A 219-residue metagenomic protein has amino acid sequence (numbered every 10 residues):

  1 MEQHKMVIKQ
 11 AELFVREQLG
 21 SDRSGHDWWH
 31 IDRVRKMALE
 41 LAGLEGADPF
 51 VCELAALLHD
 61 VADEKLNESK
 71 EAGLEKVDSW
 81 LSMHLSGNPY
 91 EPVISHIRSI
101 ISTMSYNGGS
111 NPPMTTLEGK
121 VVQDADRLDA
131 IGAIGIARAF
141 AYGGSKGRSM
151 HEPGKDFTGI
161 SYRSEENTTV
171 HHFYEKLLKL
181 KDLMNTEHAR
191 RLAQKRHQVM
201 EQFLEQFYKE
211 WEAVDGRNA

Functional and structural regions predicted by a protein language model:
E2-Q3, L19-W28, D32-E45, L58 (+2 more regions): Divalent metal-dependent phosphate-bond-processing catalytic cores, especially two-metal-ion Mg2+/Mn2+ enzymes that act
H4-E12, I31, V51: Onset of an N-terminal alpha helix
Q10-S21: Generic N-terminal amphipathic, Lys/Arg-enriched alpha-helix
W29, A47-E53, A72, K76 (+2 more regions): Alpha-helix N-cap and coil->helix boundary residues
V34, A72-H84: An active-site-proximal "capping" alpha-helix that borders the catalytic cofactor pocket
P49-L66, I97-N107: His-Asp-centered metal-binding catalytic motifs of divalent-metal-dependent phosphohydrolases/nucleases
W80, H84-K120: Hydrophobic, well-structured mid-protein blocks that either form specific transmembrane helices
